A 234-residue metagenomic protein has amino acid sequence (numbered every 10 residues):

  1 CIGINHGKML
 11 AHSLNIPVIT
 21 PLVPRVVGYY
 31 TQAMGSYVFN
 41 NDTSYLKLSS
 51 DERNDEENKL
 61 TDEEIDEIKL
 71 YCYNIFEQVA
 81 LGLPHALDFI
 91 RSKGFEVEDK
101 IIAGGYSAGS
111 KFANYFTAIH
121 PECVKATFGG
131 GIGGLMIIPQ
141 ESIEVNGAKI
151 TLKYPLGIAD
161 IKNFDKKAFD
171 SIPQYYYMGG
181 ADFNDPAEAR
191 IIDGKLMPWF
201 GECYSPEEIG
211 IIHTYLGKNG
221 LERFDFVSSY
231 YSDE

Functional and structural regions predicted by a protein language model:
C1-D99: Serine-hydrolase catalytic machinery in alpha/beta-hydrolase-like enzymes
M9-N15, E96-V97, A108, H120 (+1 more regions): Extracellular/periplasmic catalytic domains that process cell-envelope and extracellular macromolecules
L87, F116-T117, H213: A conserved amphipathic alpha-helix that caps or lines the catalytic cleft of carbohydrate- and lipid-modifying enzymes
G104-G109, A113: Gly/Ala-rich beta-loop-alpha elbow adjacent to hydrolase catalytic centers
Y115-K125: Conserved hydrolase catalytic core segment
A126-R223, V227-S229: The feature captures the conserved acid-bearing segment of alpha/beta-hydrolase catalytic domains
E234: Catalytic active-site module of serine/aspartate enzymes centered on a nucleophile-bearing elbow/loop
